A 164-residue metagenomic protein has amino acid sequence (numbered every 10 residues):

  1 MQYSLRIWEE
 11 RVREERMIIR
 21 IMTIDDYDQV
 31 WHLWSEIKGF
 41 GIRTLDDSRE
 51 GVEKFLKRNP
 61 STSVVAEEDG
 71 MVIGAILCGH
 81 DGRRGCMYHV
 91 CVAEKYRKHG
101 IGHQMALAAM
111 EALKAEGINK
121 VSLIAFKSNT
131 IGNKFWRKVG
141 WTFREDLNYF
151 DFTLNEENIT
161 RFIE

Functional and structural regions predicted by a protein language model:
M1-D25, E156-E164: Conserved N-terminal entry element of GNAT/NAT acetyltransferase domains
I21-H89, A106, A112, E116 (+4 more regions): Acetyl-CoA-dependent GNAT
V90-R97, A125-F126: A short, internal acetyl-CoA/4′-phosphopantetheine-binding micro-motif in the GNAT/acyltransferase core
K98-E111, K138: Conserved acetyl-CoA-binding loop-helix of GNAT-fold acetyltransferases
L113-A125: Conserved GNAT acetyl-CoA-binding A-motif
L123-G132, D151: Conserved beta-strand-loop-alpha-helix junction that forms the acyl-donor binding cleft
R137-D146: Conserved acetyl-CoA-binding loop of GNAT-fold acetyltransferases
